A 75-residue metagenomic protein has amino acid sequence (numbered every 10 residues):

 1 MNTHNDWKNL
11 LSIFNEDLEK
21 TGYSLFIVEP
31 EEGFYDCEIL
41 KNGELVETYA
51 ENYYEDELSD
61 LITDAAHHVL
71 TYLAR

Functional and structural regions predicted by a protein language model:
M1-S24, D56-T63, H67, A74-R75: Negatively charged, low-complexity tracts enriched in Asp/Glu with abundant Ser/Thr
E19-D64: Acidic, low-complexity, intrinsically disordered interaction modules
G43, Y72-L73: A general structural signal for short secondary-structure boundary/capping elements
